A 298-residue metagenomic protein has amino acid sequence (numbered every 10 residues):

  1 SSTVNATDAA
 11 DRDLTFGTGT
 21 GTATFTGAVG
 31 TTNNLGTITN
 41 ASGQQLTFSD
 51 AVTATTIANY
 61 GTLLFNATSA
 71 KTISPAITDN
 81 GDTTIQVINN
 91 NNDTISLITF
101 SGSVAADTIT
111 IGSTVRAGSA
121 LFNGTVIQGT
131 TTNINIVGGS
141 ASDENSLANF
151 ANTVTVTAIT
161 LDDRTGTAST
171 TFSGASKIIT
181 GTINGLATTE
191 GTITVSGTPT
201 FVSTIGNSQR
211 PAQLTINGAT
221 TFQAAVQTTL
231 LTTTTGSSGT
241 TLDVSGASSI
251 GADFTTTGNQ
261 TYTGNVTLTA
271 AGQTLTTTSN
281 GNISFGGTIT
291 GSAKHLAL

Functional and structural regions predicted by a protein language model:
D8-G30, T37-V52, N59-I77, D82-S103 (+8 more regions): Extracellular beta-strand-rich, repetitive "passenger/adhesive" scaffolds that bind or process carbohydrates
